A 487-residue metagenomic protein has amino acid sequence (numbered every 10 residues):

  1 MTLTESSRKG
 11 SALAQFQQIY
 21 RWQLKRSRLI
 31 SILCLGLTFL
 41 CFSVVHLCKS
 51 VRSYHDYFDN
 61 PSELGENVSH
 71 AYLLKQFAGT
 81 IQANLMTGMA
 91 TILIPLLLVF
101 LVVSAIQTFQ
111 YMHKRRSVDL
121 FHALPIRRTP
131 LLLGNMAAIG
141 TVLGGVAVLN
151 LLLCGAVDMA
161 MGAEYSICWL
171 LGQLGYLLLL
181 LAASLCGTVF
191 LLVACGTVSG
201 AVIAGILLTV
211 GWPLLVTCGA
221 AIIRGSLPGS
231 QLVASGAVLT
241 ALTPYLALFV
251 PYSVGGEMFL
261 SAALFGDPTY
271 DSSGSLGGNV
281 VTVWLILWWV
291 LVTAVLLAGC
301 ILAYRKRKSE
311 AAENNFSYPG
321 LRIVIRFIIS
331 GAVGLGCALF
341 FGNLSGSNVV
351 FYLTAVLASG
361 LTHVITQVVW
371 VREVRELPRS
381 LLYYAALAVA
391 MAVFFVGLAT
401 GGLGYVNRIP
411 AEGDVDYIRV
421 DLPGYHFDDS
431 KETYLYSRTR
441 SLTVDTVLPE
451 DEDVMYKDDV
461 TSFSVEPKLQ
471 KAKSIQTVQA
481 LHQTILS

Functional and structural regions predicted by a protein language model:
M1-L35: Aromatic- and glycine-rich beta-strand/loop motifs that create alpha-glucan
T2-S6, A12, C48-Q82, L214-A303 (+5 more regions): Terminal transmembrane helical anchor/hairpin motif
A83, A137-A201, G205, P213 (+2 more regions): Secretory targeting signals
G88-S117: Long, hydrophobic alpha-helical segments
T108-T141, A312-E313, L481: Helix-loop-helix units of permease transmembrane domains in multi-pass membrane transporters, especially ABC
S199-W212, V356, R379-M391: Central hydrophobic cores of alpha-helical transmembrane segments in multi-pass integral membrane proteins
R326-V333, V364-V406: Internal/C-terminal transmembrane anchor helices
S380-L387, G397-S487: Function-determining sites in protein domains
